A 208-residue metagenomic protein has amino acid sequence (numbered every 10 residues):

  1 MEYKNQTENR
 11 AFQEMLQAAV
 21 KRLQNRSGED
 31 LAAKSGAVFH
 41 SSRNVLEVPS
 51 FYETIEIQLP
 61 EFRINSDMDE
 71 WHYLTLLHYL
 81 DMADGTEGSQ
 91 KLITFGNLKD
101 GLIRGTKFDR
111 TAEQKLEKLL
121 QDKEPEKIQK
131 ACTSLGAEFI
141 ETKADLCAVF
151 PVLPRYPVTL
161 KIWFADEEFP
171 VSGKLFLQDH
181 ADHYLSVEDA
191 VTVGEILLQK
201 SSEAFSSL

Functional and structural regions predicted by a protein language model:
M1-R43, L80-E138: Short Lys/Arg-enriched alpha/beta "domain-start" segment
D30-L59, E138-F164: Amphipathic, interaction-prone secondary-structure segments
E53-L77, W163-E188: Intrinsically disordered, low-complexity regulatory segments enriched in Ser/Thr/Pro and charged residues
S66, Q114, K118-Q121, L146 (+1 more regions): Short, charged/polar micro-motifs that form catalytic or ligand-binding hotspots
M68-H72, L120-K127, S186-D189, V193: Short amphipathic alpha-helical segments
E70-G85, T192-K200: Short, hydrophobic/amphipathic alpha-helical patches that form generic packing surfaces within helical domains
K123-H183: Conserved binding-pocket/active-site segment within a compact domain
Q178-L208: A recognition module on extended beta-rich or small alphabeta surfaces enriched in W/G with H and D/E
